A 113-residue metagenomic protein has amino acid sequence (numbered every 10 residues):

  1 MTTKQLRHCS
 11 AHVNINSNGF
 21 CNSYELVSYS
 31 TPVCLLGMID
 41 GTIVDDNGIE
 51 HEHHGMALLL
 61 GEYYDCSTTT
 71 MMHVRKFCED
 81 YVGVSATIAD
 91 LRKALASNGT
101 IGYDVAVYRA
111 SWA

Functional and structural regions predicted by a protein language model:
M1-A113: Terminal leader/tail segments of proteins
